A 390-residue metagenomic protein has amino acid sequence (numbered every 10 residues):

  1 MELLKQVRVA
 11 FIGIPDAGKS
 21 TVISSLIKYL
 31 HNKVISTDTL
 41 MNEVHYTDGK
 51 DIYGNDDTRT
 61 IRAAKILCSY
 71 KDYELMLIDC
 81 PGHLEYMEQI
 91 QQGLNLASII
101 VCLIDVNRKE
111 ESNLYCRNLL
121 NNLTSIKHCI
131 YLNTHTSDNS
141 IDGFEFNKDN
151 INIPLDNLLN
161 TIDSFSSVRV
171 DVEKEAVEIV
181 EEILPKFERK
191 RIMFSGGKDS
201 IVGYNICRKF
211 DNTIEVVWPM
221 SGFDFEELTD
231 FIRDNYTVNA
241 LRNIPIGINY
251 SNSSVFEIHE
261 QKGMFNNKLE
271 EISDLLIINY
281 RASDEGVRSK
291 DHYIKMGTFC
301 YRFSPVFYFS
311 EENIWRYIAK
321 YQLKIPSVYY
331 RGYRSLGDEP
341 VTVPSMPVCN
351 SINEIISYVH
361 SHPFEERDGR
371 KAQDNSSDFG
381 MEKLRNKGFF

Functional and structural regions predicted by a protein language model:
E2-Q91: P-loop NTPase switch module centered on the Walker A-proximal segment
G82-H83, V106, R281-S283: Short glycine-rich anion-binding loops that position phosphate/pyrophosphate groups of nucleotides and phosphorylated
G93-L94, I100-N147: Conserved C-terminal guanine-recognition region of P-loop GTPase G domains, centered on the G4
S98, N150, D274: Conserved acidic residues
S137-N160, S164: Canonical P-loop GTPase G-domain recognition
L159-F390: Nucleotide-activated chemistry modules centered on ATP-dependent adenylation/adenylyltransferase
